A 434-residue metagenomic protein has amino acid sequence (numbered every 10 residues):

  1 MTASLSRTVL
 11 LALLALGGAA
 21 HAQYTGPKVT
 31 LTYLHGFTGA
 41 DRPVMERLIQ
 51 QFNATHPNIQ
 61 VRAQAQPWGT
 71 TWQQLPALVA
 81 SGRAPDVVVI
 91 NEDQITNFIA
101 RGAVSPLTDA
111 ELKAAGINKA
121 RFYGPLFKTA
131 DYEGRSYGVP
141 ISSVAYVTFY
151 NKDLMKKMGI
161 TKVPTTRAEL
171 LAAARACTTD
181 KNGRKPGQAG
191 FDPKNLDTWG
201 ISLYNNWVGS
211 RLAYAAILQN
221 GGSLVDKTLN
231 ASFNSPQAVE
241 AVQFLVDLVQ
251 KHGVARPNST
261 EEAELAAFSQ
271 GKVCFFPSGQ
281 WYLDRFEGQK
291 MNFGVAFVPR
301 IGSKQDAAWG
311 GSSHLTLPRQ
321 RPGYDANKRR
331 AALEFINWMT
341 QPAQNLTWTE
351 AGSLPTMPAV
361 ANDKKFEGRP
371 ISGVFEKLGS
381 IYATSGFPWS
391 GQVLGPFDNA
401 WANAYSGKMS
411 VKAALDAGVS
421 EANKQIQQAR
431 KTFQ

Functional and structural regions predicted by a protein language model:
P27-T38, I59-Q64, V87, Y137: Short, well-ordered beta-strand elements
R47-F122, D131, D153-T165, A267 (+5 more regions): Extracytoplasmic "Venus flytrap"/periplasmic binding protein-like
A54-T55, Q60, K156-M158, Q243 (+2 more regions): Extracytoplasmic/periplasmic substrate-recognition and gating elements
E92-V147, Q188-D197, L212-A215, N292-F297 (+2 more regions): Hinge/lid segment of periplasmic solute-binding proteins
S105-F122, F191-N195, W199-N205, G222-A241 (+4 more regions): Short, solvent-exposed loop/beta-turn-alpha elements that line the ligand-binding surface or hinge of extracytoplasmic
R121, P125, A296, T349-N403 (+1 more regions): Long, aromatic- and glycine/proline-rich binding clefts that accommodate carbohydrate-like moieties
E133-I141, Y146, L171-N230: Extracytoplasmic/periplasmic solute-binding protein
A173-R175, K227-N258: Glycine-centered hinge/linker elements that transmit conformational signals in sensory and ligand-binding systems
